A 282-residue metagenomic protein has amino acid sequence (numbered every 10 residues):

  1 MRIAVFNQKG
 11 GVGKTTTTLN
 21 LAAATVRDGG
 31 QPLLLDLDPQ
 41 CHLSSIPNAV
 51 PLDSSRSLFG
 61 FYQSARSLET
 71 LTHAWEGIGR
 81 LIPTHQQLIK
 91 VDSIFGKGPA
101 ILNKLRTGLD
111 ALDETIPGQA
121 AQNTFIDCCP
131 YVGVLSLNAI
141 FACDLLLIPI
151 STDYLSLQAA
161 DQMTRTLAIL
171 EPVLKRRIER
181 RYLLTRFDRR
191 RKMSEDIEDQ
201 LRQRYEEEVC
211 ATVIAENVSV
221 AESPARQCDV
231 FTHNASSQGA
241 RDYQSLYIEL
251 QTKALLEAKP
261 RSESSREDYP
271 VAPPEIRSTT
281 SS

Functional and structural regions predicted by a protein language model:
M1-S282: P-loop NTP-binding core
